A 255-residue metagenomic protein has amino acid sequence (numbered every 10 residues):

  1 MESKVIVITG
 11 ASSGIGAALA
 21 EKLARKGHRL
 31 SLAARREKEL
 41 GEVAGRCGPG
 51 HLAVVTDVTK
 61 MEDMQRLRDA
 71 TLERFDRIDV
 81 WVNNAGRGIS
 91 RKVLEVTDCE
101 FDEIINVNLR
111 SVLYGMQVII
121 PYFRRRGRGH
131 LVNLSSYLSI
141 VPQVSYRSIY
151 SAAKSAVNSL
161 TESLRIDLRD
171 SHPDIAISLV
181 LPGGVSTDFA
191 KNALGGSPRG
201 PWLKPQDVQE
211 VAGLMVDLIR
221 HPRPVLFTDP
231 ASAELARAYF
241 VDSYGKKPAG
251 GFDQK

Functional and structural regions predicted by a protein language model:
S12-S13: Conserved glycine-rich cofactor-binding loop
K26-V43: Conserved glycine-rich Rossmann-like NAD(P)H-binding loop of the short-chain dehydrogenase/reductase
T56-R66, D98: The beta1-alpha1 cofactor-binding region of Rossmann-like NAD(H)/NADP(H)-dependent oxidoreductases
K92-V93, E100-I105: Substrate-binding pocket helix/loop in short-chain dehydrogenase/reductase
M116, A153: Active-site helix of classical SDR
S136: Residue(s) in the substrate-gating loop at a strand-loop-helix junction that position the organic substrate next
L179, S197-L235: C-terminal helical subdomain
